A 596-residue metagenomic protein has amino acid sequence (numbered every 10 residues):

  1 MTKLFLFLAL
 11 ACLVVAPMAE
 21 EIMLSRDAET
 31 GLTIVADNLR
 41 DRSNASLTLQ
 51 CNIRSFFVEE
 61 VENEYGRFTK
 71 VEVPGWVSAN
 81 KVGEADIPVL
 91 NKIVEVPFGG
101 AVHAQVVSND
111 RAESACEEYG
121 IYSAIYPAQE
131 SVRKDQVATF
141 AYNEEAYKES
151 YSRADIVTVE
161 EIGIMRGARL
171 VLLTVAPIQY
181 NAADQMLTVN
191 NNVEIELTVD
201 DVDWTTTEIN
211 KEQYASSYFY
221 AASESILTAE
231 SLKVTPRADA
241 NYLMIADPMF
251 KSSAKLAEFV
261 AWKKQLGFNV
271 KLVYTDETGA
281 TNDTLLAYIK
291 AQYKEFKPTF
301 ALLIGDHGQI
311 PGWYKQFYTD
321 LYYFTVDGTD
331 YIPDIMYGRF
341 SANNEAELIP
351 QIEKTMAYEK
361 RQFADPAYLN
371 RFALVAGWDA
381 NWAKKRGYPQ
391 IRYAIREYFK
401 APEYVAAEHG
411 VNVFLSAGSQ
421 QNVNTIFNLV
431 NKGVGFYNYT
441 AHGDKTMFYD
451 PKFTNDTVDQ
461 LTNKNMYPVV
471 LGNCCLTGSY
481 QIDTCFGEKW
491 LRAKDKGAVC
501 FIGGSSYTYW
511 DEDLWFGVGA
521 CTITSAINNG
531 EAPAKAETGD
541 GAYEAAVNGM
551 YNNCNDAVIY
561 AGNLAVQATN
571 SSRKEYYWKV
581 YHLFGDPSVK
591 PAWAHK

Functional and structural regions predicted by a protein language model:
L4-L13: Sec-dependent N-terminal signal peptides
V15-A19: Sec/Tat signal peptide C-region and signal peptidase I cleavage site
E20-K596: Cysteine-dependent hydrolase recognition
